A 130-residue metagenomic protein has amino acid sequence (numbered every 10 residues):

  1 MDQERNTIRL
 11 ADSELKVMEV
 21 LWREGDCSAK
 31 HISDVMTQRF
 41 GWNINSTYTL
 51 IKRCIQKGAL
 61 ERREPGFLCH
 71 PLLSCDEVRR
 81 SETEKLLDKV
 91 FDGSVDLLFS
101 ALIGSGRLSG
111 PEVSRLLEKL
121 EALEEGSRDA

Functional and structural regions predicted by a protein language model:
I8-S13, P65-E84: Short, cationic-aromatic polyanion-contact patches
L15-V20, H31, L97: Pre-recognition alpha-helix immediately N-terminal to the DNA-recognition helix within helix-turn-helix or winged-helix
L21-D26, Q38: Short helix-capping/hinge SLiMs at alpha-helix to coil transitions
C27-V35: Short acidic, hydrophobic short linear motifs in intrinsically disordered regions
D34-W42: Short helix-coil junctions and helix-kink-helix linkers
Y48-K52: Short, hydrophobic-biased segments on the C-terminal half of alpha helices that form "recognition helices"
I55-E64: A short, conserved structural fragment
T83-G126: Amphipathic alpha-helical dimerization/coiled-coil segments that flank or bridge DNA-binding/regulatory modules
